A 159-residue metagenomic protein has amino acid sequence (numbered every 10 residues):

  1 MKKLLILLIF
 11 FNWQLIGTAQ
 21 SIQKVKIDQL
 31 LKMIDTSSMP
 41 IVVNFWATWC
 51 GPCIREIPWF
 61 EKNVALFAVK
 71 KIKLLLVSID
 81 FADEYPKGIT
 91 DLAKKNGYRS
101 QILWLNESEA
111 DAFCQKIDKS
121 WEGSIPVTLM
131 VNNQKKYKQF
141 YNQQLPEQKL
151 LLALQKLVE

Functional and structural regions predicted by a protein language model:
M1-L4: Positively charged n-region of N-terminal signal peptides that target proteins for export
F11, I16-T36, S100: N-terminal "domain-start" segment that seeds a small globular fold
I34-G51: Short active-site neighborhood of thiol/selenol oxidoreductases, capturing the structured segment around
S37-I41, K70-K73, Y98-Q101: Loop/turn elements at helix/coil->beta-strand transitions in domains of secreted/extracellular proteins
I54-E56: Detector for the c-type heme attachment site
W59-N96, A110-C114: Structural microenvironment flanking redox-active thiols in thiol-disulfide oxidoreductases
L92-I125: Short, internal strand/loop/helix patches that form the active-site neighborhood or redox-interaction surface
I125-E159: Thiol-/selenol-based redox modules, centered on thioredoxin-like and closely related oxidoreductase domains
